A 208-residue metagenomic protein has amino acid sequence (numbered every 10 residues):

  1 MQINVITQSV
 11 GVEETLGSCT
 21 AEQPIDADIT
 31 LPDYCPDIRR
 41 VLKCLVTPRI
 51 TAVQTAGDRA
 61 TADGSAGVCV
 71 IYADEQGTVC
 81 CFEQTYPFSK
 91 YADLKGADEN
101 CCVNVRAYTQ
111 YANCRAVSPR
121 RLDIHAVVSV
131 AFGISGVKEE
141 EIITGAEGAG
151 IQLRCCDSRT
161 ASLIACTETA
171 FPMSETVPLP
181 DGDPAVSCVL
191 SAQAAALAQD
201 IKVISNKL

Functional and structural regions predicted by a protein language model:
M1-L208: C-terminal beta-sandwich interaction modules and adjacent acidic, Ser/Thr/Pro/Gly-rich low-complexity tails used
